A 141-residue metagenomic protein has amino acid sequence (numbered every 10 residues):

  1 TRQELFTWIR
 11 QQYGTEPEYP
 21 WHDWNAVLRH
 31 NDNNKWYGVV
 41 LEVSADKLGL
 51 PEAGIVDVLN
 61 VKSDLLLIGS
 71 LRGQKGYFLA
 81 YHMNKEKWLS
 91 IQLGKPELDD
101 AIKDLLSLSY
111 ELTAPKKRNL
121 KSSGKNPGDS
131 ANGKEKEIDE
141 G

Functional and structural regions predicted by a protein language model:
T1-G141: Charge-dense, helix-prone N-terminal extensions
